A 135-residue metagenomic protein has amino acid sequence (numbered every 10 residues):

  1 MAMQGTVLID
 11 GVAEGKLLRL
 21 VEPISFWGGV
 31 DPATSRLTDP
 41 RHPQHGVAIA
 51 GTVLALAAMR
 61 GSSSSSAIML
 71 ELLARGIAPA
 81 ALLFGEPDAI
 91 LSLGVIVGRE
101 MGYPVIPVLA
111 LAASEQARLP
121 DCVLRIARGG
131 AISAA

Functional and structural regions predicted by a protein language model:
M1-L17: Catalytic or ion-coupling anion/metal-binding cores of large enzyme and transporter domains
V7-I9, R19-R128: Feature captures the catalytic cores and cofactor-binding loops of soluble hydro-lyases/lyases that act on carboxylate
G129-A135: Phosphate/diphosphate-binding glycine-rich loops and adjacent basic-rich segments that engage nucleotide
